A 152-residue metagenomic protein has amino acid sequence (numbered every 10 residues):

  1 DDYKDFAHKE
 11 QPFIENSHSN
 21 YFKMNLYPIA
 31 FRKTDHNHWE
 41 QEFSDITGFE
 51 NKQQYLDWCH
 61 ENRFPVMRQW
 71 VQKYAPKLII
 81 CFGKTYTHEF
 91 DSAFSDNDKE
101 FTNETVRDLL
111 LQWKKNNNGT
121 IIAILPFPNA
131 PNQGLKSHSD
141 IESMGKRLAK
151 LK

Functional and structural regions predicted by a protein language model:
D1-Y74, H88, P128-Q133: A polyanion-binding, active-site-adjacent surface
N20, L78, I121: Residues at the starts of beta-strands that form the adenosine-phosphate
M24, C81-F82, L125: Short hydrophobic segments within beta-strands
D45-R68, Y86-K152: C-terminal capping/extension of enzyme domains
K77-Y86: Glycine-rich anion-binding loop/nest that anchors nucleotide
